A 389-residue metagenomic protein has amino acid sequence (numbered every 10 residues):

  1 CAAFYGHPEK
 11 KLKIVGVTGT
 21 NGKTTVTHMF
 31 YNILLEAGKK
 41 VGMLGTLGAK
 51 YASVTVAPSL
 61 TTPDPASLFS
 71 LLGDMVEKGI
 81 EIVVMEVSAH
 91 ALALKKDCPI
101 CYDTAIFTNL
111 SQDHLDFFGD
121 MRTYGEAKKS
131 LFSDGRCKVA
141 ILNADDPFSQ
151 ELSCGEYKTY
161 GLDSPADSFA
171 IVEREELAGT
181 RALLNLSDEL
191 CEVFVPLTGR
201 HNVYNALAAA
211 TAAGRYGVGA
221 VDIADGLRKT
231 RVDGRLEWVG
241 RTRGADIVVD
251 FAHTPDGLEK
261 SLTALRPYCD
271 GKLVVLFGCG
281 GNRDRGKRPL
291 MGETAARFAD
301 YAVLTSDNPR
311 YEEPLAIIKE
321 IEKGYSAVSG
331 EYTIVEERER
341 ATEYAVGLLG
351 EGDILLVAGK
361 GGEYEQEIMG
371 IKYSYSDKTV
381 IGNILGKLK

Functional and structural regions predicted by a protein language model:
C1-A144, F148-E156, L186, L207 (+2 more regions): Phosphate-binding loop of NTP-binding sites
K10-L12, K78, Y102-I247, D270 (+2 more regions): Acidic, Mg2+-coordinating active-site environments of NTP-dependent enzymes
V26-T27, S53, A93-K95, F117 (+6 more regions): Short glycine-/acidic-enriched loop or helix-start segments at secondary-structure transitions that form or flank
L44, N143, T159-L162, L276 (+2 more regions): Generic beta-sheet signal
T46-L47, A89, L110, L162 (+3 more regions): Short, ordered loop/turn segments at secondary-structure junctions
S59, S168-G179, I317, V346-G352: Short, surface-exposed amphipathic charged segments that create phosphate/polyanion-binding patches used for binding
D188, A208-V221, D225-G234, W238-K389: ATP-dependent carboxylate-amine ligase
